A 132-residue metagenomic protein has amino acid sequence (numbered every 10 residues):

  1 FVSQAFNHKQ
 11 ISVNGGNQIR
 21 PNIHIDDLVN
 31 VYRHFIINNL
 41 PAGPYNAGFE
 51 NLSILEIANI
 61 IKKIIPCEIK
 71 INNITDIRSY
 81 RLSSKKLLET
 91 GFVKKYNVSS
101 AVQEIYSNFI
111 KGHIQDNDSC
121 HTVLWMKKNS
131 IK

Functional and structural regions predicted by a protein language model:
F1: Anionic-ligand binding region
A5-K132: C-terminal substrate-binding subdomain of Rossmann-fold SDR/epimerase-dehydratase oxidoreductases
